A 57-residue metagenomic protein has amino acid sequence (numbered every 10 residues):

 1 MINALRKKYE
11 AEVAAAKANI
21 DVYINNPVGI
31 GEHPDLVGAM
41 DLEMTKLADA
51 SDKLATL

Functional and structural regions predicted by a protein language model:
M1-L57: Extended, charge-rich alpha-helical interface modules
